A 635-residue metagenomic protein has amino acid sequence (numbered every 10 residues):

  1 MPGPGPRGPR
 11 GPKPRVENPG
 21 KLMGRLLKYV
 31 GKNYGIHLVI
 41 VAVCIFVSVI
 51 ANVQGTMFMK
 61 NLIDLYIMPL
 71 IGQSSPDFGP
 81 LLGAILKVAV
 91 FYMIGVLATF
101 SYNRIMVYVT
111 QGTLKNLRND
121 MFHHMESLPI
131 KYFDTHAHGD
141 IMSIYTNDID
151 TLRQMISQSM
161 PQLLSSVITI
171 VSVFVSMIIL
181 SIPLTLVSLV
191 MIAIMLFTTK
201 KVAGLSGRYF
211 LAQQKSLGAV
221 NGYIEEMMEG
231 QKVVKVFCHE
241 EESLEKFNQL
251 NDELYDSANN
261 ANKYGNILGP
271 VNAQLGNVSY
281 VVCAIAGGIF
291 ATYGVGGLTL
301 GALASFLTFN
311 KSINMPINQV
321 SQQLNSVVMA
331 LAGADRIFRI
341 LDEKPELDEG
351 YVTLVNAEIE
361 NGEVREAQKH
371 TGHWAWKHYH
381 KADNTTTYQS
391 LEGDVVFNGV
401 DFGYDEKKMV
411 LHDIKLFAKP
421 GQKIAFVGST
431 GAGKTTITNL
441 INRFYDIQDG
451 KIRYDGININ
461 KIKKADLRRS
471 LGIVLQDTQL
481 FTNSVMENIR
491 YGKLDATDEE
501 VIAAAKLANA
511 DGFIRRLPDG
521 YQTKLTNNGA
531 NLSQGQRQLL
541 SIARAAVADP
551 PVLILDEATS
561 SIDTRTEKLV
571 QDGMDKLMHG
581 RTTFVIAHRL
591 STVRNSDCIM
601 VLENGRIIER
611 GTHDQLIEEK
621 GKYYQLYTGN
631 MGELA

Functional and structural regions predicted by a protein language model:
M1-N52, I67-L86, Y102-M106, T110 (+8 more regions): Membrane-integrated ABC transporters
G11-P19, A51-I67, F91-H138, M142 (+11 more regions): Juxtamembrane helix-loop junctions of ABC transporter transmembrane domains
K32, I130-K131, I149-I156, M160 (+6 more regions): An intracellular "coupling" helix at the cytosolic face of ABC transporter transmembrane type-1 domains
N33, H37-I50, F91, Q158-A212 (+2 more regions): Transmembrane helices of ABC transporter permease
P69, S176-V190, N260, Y264-D335 (+2 more regions): Helix-loop-helix
S74, A357-A635: ABC-type nucleotide-binding domain
A98, Y102, T110, T146-M191 (+1 more regions): Hydrophobic alpha-helical transmembrane segments of ABC transporter permease domains
M121, M125, V234, I337 (+1 more regions): Helix-loop junctions and hydrophobic alpha-helical segments within the transmembrane domains of large membrane
